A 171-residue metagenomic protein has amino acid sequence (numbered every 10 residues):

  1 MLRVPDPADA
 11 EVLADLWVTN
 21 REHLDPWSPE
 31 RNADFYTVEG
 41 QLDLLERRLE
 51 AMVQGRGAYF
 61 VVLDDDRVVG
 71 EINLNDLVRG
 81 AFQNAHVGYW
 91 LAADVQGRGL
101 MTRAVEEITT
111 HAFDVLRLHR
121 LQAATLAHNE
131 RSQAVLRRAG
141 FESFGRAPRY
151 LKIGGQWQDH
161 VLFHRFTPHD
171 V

Functional and structural regions predicted by a protein language model:
M1-V12, L16-H23, Y59-V171: Acyl-donor (CoA/ACP) binding surface of acyl/acetyltransferases
P7, V18, F35-L42, R56: Generic alpha-helical scaffold signal
D25-E46: Conserved GNAT-fold acetyl-CoA-binding loop/helix
A33-F35, E46-F60: A short helix-loop-beta-strand connector motif used in the catalytic cores of GNAT acetyltransferases and, in some
G40-A51, N75-R79, G140: Short, charged low-complexity intrinsically disordered segments located at boundaries of structured domains
